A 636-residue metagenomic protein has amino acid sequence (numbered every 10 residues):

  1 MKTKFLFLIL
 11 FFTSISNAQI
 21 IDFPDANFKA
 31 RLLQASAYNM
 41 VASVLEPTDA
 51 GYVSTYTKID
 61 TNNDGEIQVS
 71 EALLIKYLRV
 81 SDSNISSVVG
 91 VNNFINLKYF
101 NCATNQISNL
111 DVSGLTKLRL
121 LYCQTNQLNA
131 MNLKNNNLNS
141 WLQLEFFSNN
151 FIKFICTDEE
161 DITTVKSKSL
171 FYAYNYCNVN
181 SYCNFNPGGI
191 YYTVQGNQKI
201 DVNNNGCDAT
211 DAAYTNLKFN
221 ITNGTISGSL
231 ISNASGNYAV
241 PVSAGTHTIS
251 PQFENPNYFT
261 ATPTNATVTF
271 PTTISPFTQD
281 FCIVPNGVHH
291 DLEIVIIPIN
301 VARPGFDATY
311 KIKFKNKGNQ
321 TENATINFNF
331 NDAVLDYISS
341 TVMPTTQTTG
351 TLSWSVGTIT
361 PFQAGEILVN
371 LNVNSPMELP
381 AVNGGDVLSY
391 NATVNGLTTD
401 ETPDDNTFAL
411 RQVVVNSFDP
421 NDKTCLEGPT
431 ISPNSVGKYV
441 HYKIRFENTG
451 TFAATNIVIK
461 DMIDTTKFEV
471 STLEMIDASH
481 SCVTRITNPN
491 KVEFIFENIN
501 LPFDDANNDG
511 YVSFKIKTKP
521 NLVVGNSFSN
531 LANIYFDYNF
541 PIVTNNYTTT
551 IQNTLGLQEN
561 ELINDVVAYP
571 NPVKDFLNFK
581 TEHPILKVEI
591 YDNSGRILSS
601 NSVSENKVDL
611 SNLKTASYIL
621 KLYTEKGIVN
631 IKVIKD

Functional and structural regions predicted by a protein language model:
N17-I95, N135-N137, F151-Y192: N-terminal capping/linker segments that flank leucine-rich repeat
L144-F146, G236, A244-N257, L622: A short, solvent-exposed beta-strand micro-motif common in secreted/extracellular proteins
C183-Q195, T210, V284-P304, F418-D422 (+3 more regions): Residue-level detector of functionally pivotal "anchor" positions at catalytic/ligand-binding pockets or at interdomain
V202-A213, N220-P241: Short, acidic Ser/Thr/Gly-rich low-complexity loop/linker segments typical of extracellular and cell-surface proteins
P241, S355-G384, I495-G525: Low-complexity, intrinsically disordered segments enriched in Ser/Thr together with acidic residues
T267-I283, P380-S435, E447, D477 (+1 more regions): Extracellular/luminal low-complexity Ser/Thr/Pro-rich, glycosylation-prone repeat/linker regions
I296-E322, P433-M462, N533: Short beta-strand elements of extracellular/lumenal beta-sandwich folds
L562-Y569, V573-D636: C-terminal outer-membrane/trafficking sorting elements
